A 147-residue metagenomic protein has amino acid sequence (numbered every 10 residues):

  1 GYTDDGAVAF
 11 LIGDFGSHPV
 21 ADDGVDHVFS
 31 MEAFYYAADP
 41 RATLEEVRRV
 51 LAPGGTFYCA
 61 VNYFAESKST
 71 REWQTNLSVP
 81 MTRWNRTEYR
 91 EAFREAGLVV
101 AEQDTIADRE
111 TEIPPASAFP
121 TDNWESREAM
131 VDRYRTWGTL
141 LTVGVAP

Functional and structural regions predicted by a protein language model:
Y2-S17: Conserved SAM-binding strand-loop segment of SAM-dependent methyltransferases
L11, F29, Y58: Conserved Rossmann-like nucleotide-binding pocket used by diverse enzymes that bind dinucleotide cofactors
G16-V28: A short acidic, Gly/Pro-enriched loop at the edge of an enzyme's catalytic core that lines a small-molecule cofactor
H27-P40: A short SAM/SAH-binding and catalytic strip from SAM-dependent methyltransferases
R41-T56: A short glycine-rich, Lys/Arg-flanked "PGG" loop and its adjoining helix->strand segment in the class I
V61-P80: Short, glycine-/aromatic-enriched active-site segment of Class I SAM-dependent methyltransferases
M81-G97, E102-Q103: Short alpha-helix
A101-T139: Conserved catalytic loop of SAM-dependent methyltransferase domains
